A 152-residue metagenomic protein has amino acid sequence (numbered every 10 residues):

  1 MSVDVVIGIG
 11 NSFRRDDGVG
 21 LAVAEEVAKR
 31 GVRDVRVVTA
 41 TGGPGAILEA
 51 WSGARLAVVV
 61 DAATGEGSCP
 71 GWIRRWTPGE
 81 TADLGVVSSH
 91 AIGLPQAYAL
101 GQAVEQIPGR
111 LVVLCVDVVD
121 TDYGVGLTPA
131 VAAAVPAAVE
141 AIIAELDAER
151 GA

Functional and structural regions predicted by a protein language model:
V3-V6, S12-L84: Nucleotide and nucleotide-moiety/phosphate-recognizing core
I7-G8, C115: Short beta-strands and strand-loop turn motifs
N11-S12, D117: Residue-level signal for short, function-critical loop segments
R14, S88, V125, P129: Charge-dense, low-complexity intrinsically disordered segments
G18, A22, G42, S89-Q96 (+2 more regions): Conserved active-site and cofactor/substrate-binding residues in soluble primary-metabolism enzymes
V59-G65, G85-V87, V131-A141: Short, Lys/Arg-enriched charge-dense amphipathic segments
A63-L111: Helix-loop-strand module that forms the ligand-binding subsite of alpha/beta enzymes
L94-A152: Phosphate-binding/catalytic loops
